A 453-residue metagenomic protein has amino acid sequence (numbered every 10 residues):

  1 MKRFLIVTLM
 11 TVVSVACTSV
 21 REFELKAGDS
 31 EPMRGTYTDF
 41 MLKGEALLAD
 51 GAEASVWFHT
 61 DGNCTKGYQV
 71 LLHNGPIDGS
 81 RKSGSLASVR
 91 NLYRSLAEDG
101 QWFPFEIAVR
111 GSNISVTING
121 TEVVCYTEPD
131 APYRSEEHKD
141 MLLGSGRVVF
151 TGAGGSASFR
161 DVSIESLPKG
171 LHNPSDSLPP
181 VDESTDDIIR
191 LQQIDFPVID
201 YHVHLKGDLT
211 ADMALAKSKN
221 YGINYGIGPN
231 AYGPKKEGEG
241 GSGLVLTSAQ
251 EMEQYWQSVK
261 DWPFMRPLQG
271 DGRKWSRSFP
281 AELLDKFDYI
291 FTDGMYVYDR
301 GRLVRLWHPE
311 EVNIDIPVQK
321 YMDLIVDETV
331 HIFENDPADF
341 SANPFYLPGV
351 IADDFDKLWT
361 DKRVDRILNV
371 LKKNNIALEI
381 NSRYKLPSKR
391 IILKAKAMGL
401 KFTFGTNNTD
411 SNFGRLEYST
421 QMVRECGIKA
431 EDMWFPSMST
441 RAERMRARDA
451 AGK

Functional and structural regions predicted by a protein language model:
M1, L9-F23: Bacterial Sec-dependent signal peptides at the C-terminal "C-region" and cleavage site
C17-D182: Carbohydrate-interacting regions of secretory-pathway proteins
W57, L71, H202-H204, G226-N230 (+6 more regions): A cross-family glycoside hydrolase active-site/sugar-binding cleft signature
G62, N119-E122, L205, A231-G233 (+6 more regions): Active-site-proximal loop/turn and secondary-structure-junction residues that shape catalytic pockets, frequently
V116, P197-I199, F340, F404: Residue-level marker for buried hydrophobic side chains located in beta-strands that build the well-ordered beta-sheet
V181-I194, F355-K453: Charged catalytic cores and adjacent phosphate/nucleic-acid-binding surfaces used for phosphate/nucleic-acid chemistry
I194-D323, D327, D410-F413: A metal-dependent hydrolase metal-coordination microenvironment
T292-D299, R305-M398: Domain-core and long-helix interface of multi-subunit machines
